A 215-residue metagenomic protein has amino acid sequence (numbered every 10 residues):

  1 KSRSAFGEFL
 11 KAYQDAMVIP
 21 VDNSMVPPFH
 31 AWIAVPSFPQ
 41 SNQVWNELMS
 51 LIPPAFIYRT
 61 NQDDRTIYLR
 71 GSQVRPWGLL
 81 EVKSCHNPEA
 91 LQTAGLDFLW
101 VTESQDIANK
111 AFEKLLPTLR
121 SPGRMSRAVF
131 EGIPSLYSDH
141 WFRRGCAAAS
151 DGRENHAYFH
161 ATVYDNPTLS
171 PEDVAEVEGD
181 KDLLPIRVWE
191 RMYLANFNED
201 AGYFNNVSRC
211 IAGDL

Functional and structural regions predicted by a protein language model:
K1-T66: Conserved P-loop
P39-D97, F197: Inter-Walker segment of RecA-like/P-loop motor cores
R59, Y68-R75, C146-N155, G213-D214: Short, conserved catalytic or adaptor-binding loops enriched in Gly and charged residues
P76-W77, L96-F98, G123-F130: Loop/turn-to-beta-strand initiation segments
T102-S104: Walker B catalytic acidic pair
D106-D182: ASCE P-loop NTPase helicase motor core
N166-L215: ATPase catalytic-site recognition across NTP-hydrolyzing enzymes
